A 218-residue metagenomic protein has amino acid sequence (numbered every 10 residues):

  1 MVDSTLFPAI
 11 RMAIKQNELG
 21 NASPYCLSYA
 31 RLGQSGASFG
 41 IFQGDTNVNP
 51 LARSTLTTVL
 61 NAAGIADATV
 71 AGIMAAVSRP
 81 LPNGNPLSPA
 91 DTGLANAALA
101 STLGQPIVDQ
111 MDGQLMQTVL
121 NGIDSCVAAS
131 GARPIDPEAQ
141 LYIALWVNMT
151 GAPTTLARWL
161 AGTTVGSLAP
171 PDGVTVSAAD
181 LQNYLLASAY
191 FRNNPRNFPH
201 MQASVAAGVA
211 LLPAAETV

Functional and structural regions predicted by a protein language model:
M1-P134, E138-V218: Cell-wall polysaccharide-cleaving catalytic domain and substrate-binding groove, primarily in peptidoglycan/chitin
